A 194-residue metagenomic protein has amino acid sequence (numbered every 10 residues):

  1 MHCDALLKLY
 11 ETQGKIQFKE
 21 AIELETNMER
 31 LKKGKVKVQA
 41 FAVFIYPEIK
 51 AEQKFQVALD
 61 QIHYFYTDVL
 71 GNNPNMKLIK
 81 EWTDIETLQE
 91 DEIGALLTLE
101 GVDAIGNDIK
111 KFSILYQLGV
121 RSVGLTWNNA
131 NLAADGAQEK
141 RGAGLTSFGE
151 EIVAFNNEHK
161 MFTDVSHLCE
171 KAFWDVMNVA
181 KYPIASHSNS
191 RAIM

Functional and structural regions predicted by a protein language model:
M1-L125, A130-G142, T146-S147, I193: N-terminal hydrophobic targeting/anchoring segments and the immediately downstream early-domain regions of hydrolases
H2, H167, H187: Histidine-centered active-site/metal-ligand motif
V102-G106, M161-L168, S190-M194: Active-site glycine- and acidic-residue-rich loops that bind and position anionic ligands or nucleotide-like cofactors
I109-Q117, E139-I184: Histidine/acidic residue-rich metal-binding segments in metalloenzymes
K181-Y182, H187-I193: Acidic, glycine-rich loop-and-beta core segments that form the ion-binding/anion-interacting portion of active sites
